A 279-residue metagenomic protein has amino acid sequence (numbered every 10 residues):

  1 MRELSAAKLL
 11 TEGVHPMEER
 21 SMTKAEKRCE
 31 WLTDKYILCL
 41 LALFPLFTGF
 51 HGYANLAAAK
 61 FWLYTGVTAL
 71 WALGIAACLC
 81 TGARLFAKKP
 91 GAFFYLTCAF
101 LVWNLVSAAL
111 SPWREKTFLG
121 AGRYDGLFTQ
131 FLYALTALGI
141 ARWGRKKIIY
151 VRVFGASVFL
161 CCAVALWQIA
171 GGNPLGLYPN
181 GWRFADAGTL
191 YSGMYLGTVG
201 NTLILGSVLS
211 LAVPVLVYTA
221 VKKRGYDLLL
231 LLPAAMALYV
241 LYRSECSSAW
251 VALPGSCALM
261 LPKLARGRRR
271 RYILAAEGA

Functional and structural regions predicted by a protein language model:
S21-I37, A92: N-terminal membrane topogenic signal
L32-L40, P45-F47, V67-I75, L101 (+4 more regions): Alpha-helical transmembrane segments of multi-pass inner-membrane proteins
F47-Y53, S107-K116: Juxtamembrane "helix-exit" motif on the non-cytosolic side of transmembrane helices
N55-L105: Hydrophobic alpha-helical transmembrane segments in multi-pass integral membrane proteins
F86-F94, R145-G155: Membrane-interfacial loop-to-helix junctions in multi-pass inner-membrane proteins
T117-L127: Non-cytosolic membrane-interface motifs at loop->transmembrane helix junctions
